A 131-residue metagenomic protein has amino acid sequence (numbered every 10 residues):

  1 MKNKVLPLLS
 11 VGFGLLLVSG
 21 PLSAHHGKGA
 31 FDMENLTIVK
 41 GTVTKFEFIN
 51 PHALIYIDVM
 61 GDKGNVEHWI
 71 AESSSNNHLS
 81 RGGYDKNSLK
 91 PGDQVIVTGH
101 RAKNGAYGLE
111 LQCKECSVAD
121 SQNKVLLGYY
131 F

Functional and structural regions predicted by a protein language model:
M1-L9: Bacterial N-terminal signal peptides that target proteins for export
V11-G12, L22: Cleavable N-terminal signal peptides
S23-T37: Short boundary/loop segments of OB/S1/cold-shock single-stranded nucleic-acid-binding domains
G41-V43: Conserved hydrophobic positions within beta-strands
I49-V59: Short aromatic-glycine-enriched beta-strand elements
R81-V97: Short nucleic-acid-contacting surface segments enriched for D/E, G, S/T with interspersed K/R
A102-Y130: OB-fold/S1-family single-stranded nucleic acid-binding modules
